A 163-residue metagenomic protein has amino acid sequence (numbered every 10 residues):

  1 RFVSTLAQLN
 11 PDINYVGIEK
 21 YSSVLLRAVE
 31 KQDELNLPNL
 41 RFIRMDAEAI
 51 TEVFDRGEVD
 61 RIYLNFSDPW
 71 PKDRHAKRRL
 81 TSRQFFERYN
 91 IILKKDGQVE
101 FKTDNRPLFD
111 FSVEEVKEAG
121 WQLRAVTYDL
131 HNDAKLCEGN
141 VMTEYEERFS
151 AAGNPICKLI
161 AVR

Functional and structural regions predicted by a protein language model:
R1-D12: Conserved SAM-binding loop of SAM-dependent methyltransferases across substrates and taxa, primarily the Class I
V16: Conserved beta-strand positions in the Rossmann-like core of class I SAM-dependent methyltransferases
Y21: Conserved SAM/SAH-binding beta-strand->alpha-helix loop
A28-R61: S-adenosyl-L-methionine
V53, V59-L80: A short SAM/SAH-binding and catalytic strip from SAM-dependent methyltransferases
P71-A76, Q98-A119: Conserved class I S-adenosyl-L-methionine
R79-Q98: A short glycine-rich, Lys/Arg-flanked "PGG" loop and its adjoining helix->strand segment in the class I
S112-R163: Class I S-adenosyl-L-methionine
